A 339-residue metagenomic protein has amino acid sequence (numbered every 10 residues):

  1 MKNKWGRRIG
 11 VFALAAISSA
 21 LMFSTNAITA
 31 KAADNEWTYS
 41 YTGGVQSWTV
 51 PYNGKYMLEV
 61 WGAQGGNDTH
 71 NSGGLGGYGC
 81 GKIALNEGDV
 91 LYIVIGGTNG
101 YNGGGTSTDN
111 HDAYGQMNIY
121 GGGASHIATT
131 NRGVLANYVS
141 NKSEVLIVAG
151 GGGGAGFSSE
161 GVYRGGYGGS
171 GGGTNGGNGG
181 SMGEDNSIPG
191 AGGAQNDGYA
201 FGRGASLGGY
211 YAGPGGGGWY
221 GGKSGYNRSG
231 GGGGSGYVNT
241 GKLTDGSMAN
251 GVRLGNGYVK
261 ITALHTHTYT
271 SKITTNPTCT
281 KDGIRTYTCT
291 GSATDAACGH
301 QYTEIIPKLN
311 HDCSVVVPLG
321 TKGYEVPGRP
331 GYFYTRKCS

Functional and structural regions predicted by a protein language model:
M1-A13: Bacterial N-terminal signal peptides that target proteins for export
F12-S24: Bacterial N-terminal signal peptides
L21-D34: Sec-dependent signal peptide cleavage junction
A33-N67, S140-N141: GGW-centered surface loops in extracellular recognition modules
Y41-Q46, Y52-Y56, D89, T280-G283 (+1 more regions): Short tyrosine-centred short linear motifs in exposed loops/low-complexity segments
G73-N178: Secretome/extracellular-domain signature
G241-L264: A recurrent domain-boundary module in secreted/ectodomain proteins
L264-S339: Extracellular modular ligand-binding repeats in secreted and cell-surface proteins
